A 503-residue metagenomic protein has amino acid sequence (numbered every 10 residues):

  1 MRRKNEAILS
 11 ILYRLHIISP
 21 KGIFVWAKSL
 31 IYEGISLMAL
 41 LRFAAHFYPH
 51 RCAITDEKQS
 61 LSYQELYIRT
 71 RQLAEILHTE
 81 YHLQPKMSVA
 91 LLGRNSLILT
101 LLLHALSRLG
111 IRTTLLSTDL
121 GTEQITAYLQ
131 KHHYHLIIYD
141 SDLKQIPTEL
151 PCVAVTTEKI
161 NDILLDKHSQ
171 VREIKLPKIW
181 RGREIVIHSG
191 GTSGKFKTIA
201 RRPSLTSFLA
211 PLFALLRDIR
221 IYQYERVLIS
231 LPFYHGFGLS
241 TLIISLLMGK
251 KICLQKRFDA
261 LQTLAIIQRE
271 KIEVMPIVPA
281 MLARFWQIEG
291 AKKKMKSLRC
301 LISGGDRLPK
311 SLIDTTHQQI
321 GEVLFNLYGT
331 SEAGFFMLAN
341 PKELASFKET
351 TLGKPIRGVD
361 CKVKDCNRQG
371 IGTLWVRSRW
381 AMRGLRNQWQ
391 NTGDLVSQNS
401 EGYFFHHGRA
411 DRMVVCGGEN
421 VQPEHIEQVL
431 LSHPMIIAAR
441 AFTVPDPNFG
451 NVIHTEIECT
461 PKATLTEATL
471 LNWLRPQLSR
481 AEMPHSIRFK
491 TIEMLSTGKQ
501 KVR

Functional and structural regions predicted by a protein language model:
M1-L61, E65-E80, P177, N472 (+1 more regions): N-lobe entry segment of adenylate-forming
R2-L12, L101-H104, R108-I179: Structural core segment of the AMP-binding/adenylate-forming
E33-G34, Q59, A74-D119, N420: Conserved AMP-binding/adenylate-forming
R69-L73, E184, T198-Y222: Conserved structural elements of the adenylate-forming
L99, S378, G384, L395-M483 (+1 more regions): AMP-binding/adenylate-forming catalytic core of the ANL superfamily
D166-H188, K195, R220-R226: Conserved pre-ATP/AMP-binding loop-to-beta segment of ANL
L209-R226, Y234-V274: Conserved AMP-binding/adenylation subdomain of ANL enzymes
V274-P276, I288-F347: Gly/Ser/Thr-rich phosphate-binding loop
